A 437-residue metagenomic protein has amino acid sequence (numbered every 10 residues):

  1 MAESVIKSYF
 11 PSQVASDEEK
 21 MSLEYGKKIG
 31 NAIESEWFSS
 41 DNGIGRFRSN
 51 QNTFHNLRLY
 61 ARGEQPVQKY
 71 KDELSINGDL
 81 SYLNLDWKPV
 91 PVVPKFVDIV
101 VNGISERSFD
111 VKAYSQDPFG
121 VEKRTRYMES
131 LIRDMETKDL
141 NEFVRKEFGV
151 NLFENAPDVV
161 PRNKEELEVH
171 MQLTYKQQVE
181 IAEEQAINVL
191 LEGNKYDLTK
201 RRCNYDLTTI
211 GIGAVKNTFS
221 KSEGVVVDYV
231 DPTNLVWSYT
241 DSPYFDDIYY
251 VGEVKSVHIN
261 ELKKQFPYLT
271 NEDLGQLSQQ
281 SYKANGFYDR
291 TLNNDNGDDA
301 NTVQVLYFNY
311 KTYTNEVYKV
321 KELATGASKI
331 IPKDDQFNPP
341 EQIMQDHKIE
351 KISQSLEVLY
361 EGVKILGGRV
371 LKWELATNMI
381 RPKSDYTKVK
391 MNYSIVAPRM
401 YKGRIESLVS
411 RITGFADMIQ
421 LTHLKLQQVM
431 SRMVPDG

Functional and structural regions predicted by a protein language model:
M1-Y360, I365-L366, K372: Extended, helix-rich architectural segments
L323-G437: Extended, charged amphipathic alpha-helical segments
